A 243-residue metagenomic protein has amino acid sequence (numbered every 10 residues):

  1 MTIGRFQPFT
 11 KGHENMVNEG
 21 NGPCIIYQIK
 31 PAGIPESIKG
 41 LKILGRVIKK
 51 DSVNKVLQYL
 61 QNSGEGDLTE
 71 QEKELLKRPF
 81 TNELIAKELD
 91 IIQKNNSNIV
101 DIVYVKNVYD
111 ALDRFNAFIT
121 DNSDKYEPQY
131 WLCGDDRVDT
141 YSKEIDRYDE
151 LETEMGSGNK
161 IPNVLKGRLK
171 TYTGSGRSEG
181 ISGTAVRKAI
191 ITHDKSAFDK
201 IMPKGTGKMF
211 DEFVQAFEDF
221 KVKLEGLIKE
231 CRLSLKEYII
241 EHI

Functional and structural regions predicted by a protein language model:
M1-S234, Y238, H242: Nucleotidyltransferase catalytic core that binds NTPs
